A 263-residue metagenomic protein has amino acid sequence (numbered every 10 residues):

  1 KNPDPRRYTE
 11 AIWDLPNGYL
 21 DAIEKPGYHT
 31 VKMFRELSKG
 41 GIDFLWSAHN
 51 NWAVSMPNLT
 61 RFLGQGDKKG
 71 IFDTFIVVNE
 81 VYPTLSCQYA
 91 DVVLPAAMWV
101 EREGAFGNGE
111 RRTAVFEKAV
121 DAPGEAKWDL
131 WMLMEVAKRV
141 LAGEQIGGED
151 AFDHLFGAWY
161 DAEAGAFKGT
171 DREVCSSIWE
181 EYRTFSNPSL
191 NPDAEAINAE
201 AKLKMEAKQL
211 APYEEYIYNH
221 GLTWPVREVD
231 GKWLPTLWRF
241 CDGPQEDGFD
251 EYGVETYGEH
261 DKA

Functional and structural regions predicted by a protein language model:
K1-Y89, A97-G104, N191-A263: Extended redox/cofactor-interaction regions of prokaryotic respiratory oxidoreductases
K32, P83, E103, E110 (+1 more regions): Homeobox/homeodomain signature
L63, R111, H154-L155: Residue-level signal for alpha-helical context at structural boundaries
Y89-A90, G107-N108, G157-W159: Short secondary-structure transition/capping segments
V100-A122, L133, A137-R139: Glycine/threonine-rich phosphate-binding loop and adjacent beta-strand/alpha-helix elements that clamp
D121, E125-Y218, T223, G231: Long, C-terminal catalytic modules of enzymes
